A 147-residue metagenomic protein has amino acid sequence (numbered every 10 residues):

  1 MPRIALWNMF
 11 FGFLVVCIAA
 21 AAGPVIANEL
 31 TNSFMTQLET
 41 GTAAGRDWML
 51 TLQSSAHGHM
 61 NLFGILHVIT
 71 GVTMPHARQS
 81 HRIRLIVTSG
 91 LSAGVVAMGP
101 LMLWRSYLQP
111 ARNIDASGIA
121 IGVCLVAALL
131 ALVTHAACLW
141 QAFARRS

Functional and structural regions predicted by a protein language model:
M1-H57, N61-S147: Polytopic transmembrane helical bundles with strong interfacial aromatic enrichment
